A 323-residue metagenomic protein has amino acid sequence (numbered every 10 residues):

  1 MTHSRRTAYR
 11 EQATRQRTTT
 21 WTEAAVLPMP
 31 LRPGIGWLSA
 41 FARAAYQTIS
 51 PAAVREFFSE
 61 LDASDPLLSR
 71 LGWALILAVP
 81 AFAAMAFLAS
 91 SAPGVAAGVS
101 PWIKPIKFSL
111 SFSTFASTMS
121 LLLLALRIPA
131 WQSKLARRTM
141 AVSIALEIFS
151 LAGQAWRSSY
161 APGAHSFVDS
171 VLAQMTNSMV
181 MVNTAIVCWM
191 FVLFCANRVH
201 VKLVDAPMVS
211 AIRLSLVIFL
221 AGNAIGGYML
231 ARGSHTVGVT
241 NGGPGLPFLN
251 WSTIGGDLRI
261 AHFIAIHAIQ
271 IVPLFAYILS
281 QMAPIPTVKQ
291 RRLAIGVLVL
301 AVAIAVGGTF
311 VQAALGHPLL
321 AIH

Functional and structural regions predicted by a protein language model:
Q12-S64: Short, Lys/Arg-rich, polar N-terminal cytosolic tail immediately upstream of the first transmembrane signal-anchor
F41-Y46, S113-L123, F191-V209, R232-G238: Cytoplasmic juxtamembrane interface segments
A63, L126-A136, A196-M208, I285-K289: Membrane-interface helix-boundary motifs at transmembrane edges
S69-S90, W102-A125, R138-R157, T176-V192 (+3 more regions): Hydrophobic cores of alpha-helical transmembrane segments in multi-pass integral membrane proteins
A96-P105, A164-T176, D205-M208, A321-H323: Non-cytosolic membrane-interface motifs at loop->transmembrane helix junctions
M229-A268: Membrane-interfacial catalytic/cofactor-binding modules of polytopic membrane enzymes
I285-L300: Interfacial loop-to-transmembrane junctions
Q312-H323: Juxtamembrane boundary at the C-terminal end of a transmembrane helix
